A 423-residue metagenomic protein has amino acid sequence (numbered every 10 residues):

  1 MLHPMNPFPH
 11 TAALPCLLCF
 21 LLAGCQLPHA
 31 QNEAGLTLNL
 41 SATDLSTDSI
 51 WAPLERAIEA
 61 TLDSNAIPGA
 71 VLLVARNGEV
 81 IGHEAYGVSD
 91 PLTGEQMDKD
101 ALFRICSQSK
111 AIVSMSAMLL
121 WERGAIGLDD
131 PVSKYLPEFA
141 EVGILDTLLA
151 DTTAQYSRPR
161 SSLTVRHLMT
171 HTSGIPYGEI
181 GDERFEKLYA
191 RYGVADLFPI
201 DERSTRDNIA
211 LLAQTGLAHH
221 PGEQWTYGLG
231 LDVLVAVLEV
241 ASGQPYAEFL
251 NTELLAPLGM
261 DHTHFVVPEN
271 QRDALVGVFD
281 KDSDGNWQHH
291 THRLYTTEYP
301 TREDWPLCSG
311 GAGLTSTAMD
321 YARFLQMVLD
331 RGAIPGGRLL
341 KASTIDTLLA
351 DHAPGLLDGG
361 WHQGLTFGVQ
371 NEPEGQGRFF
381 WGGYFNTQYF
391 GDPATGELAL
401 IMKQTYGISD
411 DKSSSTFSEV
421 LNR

Functional and structural regions predicted by a protein language model:
L2-L14: Bacterial N-terminal signal peptides that target proteins for export
A13-G24: Bacterial N-terminal signal peptides
Q26-P28: Bacterial signal peptide processing site
D44-I105, A125-G127, I144-L148, Y299 (+1 more regions): Short, conserved catalytic-motif segment at the N-terminal edge
A52-I58, L72, G78, F103-V132 (+3 more regions): Active-site SXXK
V74-N77, P131-G143, D346: Acidic helix-start/capping segments at beta-turn-to-alpha-helix junctions
D90, G143-E374: Short, surface-exposed loop or secondary-structure junction motifs that flank catalytic or metal-binding residues
F385-L398: Short, surface-exposed beta-strand/loop micro-motifs that present aromatic residues
